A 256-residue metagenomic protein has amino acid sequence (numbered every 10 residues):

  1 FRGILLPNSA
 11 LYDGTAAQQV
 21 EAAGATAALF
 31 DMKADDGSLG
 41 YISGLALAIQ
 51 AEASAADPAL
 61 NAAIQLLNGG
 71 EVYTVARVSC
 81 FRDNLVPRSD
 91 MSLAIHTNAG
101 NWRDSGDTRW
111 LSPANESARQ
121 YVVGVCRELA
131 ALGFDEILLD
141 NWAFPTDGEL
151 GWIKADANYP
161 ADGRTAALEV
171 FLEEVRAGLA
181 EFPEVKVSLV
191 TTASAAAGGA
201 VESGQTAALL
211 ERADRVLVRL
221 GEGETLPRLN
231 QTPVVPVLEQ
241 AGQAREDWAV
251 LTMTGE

Functional and structural regions predicted by a protein language model:
F1-P7, F81-R127: Active-site-adjacent "subsite" loops/lids of carbohydrate-active enzymes
R2-A10, G44-D57, D107-Q120, N158-G163: The substrate-binding groove and active-site-proximal loops of carbohydrate-active enzymes, especially glycoside
L5, Y73-D83, L138-N141, D162-G204 (+3 more regions): Aromatic-lined carbohydrate-recognition surfaces of secreted/lumenal glycan-active proteins
N8-A22, E116-A130, A197-E211: Short, acidic/polar
N8-A23, I49-Y73, A166-V170: Aromatic- and glycine-enriched glycan-recognition loops and surfaces that form the carbohydrate-binding subsites
G14-L39, E128-L139, A208-R219: Catalytic domains of carbohydrate-active enzymes, especially glycoside hydrolases
A27-L29, A56-R103: Glycine-rich, aromatic-flanked loop segments that form ligand/cofactor-binding clefts across common enzyme folds
I42-A51, D83-S105, P145-Y159: Aromatic- and acidic-residue-enriched segments that line the glycan-binding/catalytic groove of carbohydrate-active
